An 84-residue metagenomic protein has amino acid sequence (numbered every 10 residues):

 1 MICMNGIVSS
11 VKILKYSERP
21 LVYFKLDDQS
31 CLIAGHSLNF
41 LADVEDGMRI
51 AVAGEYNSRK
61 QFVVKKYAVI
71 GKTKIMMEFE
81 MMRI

Functional and structural regions predicted by a protein language model:
M1-Y16: Structural detector for short beta-strands of small beta-barrel domains
C3, A51-A53: Hydrophobic beta-strand signal
S10-K12, S30, S58: Beta-strand elements of well-folded, non-transmembrane domains
L14-P20, N57-S58: Short, ordered beta-strand-loop transition motifs
L21-D28, K66: Short, acidic/hydrophobic/Gly-rich beta-strand patch recurrent on exposed beta strands that often constitutes part
D27-V44: Beta-strand/loop nucleic-acid-binding surfaces
Y56-I84: OB-fold/S1-family single-stranded nucleic acid-binding modules
